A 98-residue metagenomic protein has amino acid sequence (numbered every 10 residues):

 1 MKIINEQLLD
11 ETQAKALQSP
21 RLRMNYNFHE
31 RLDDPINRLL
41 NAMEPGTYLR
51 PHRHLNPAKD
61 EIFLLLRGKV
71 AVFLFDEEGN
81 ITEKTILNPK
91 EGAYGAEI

Functional and structural regions predicted by a protein language model:
M1-N37, E83-P89: A short, N-terminal "cap"/entry segment at the start of jelly-roll beta-barrel domains of the cupin/DSBH fold
R38, Y48, A93-E97: Intrinsic-disorder/low-complexity, polar/charged segments enriched in Ser/Thr/Lys/Arg/Asp/Glu/Gln
L40-K59: Conserved short histidine dyad/triad with adjacent acidic residue
A58-E78: Glycine- and acidic-residue-biased ligand/ion/polar-headgroup-sensing regions
I62, D76-I98: Short acidic-glycine-tyrosine-enriched beta hairpin
